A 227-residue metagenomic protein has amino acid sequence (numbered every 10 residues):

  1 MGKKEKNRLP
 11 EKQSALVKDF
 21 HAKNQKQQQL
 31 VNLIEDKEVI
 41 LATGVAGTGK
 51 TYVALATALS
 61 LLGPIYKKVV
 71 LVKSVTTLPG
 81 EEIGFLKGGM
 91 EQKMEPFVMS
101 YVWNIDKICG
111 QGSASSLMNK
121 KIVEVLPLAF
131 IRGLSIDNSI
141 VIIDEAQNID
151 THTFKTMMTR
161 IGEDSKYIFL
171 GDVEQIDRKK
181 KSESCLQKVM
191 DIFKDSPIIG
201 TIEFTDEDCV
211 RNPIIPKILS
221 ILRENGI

Functional and structural regions predicted by a protein language model:
G2-I143, Q147-I227: Conserved helicase motor core of SF1/SF2 NTP-dependent helicases
